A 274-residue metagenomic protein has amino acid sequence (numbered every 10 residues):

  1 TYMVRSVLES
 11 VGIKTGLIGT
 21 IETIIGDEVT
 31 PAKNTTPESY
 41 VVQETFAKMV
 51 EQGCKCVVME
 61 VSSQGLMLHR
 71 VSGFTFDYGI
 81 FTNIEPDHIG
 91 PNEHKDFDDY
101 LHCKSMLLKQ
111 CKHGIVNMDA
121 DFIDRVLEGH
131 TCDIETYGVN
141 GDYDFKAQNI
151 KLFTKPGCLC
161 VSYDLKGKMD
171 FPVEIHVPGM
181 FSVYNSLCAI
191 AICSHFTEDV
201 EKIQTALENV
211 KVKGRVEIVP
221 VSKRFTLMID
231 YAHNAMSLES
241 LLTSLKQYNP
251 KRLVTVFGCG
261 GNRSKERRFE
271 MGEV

Functional and structural regions predicted by a protein language model:
T1-G12, D142-K146, P172, K213-V219: Short, basic phosphate-binding NTP loop
T1-M118, F122-D133, N249: Phosphate-binding loop of NTP-binding sites
G19, I150-P172: Acidic-glycine-rich active-site phosphate/pyrophosphate-binding loop
T20, V139, F257-G260: Cofactor-binding loop segments of dinucleotide-utilizing enzymes, especially the Rossmann-like FAD- and NAD(P)+-binding
S63-L66, G141-Y143, V210-V212: Short acidic loop-to-helix transition motifs that present clustered carboxylates
A120-R125, Y143-D144, R263-E266: Short, charged/polar "capping" segments at the starts of alpha-helices and the immediately preceding loops
T131-K155, E174-M180, Q204-E208, E217: Beta-strand->loop->alpha-helix junctions that form or flank phosphate-binding loops in nucleotide-handling enzymes
Y163-V274: Nucleotide phosphate-binding/pyrophosphate-handling subdomain across enzymes that bind or process nucleotide phosphates
